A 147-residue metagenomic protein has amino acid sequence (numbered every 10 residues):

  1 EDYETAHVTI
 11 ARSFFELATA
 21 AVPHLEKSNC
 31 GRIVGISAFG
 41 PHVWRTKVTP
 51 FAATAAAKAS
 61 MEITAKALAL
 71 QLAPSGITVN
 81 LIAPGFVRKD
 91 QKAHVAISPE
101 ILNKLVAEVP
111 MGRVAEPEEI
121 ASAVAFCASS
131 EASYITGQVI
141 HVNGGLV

Functional and structural regions predicted by a protein language model:
E1-E16, V34, T54, K58-M61 (+1 more regions): Catalytic Tyr-X3-Lys loop
E1-E4, I101, L105: Substrate-binding pocket helix/loop in short-chain dehydrogenase/reductase
A18-T19, K66: A short, exposed helix-loop element centered on a Lys and neighboring polar residues
P23, L70-Q71, S133: Alpha-helical segment proximal to the catalytic Tyr-Lys
C30, A73, T78, I135-G137: Short, small/polar-rich loop/turn modules that mediate ligand/substrate recognition or access, typified
V34-S60, A65-P74: Catalytic loop of short-chain dehydrogenase/reductase
H42, V79, A83-H94: Short, flexible catalytic-loop segment of classical short-chain dehydrogenase/reductase
R113-V142: C-terminal substrate-recognition "lid" of short-chain dehydrogenase/reductases
